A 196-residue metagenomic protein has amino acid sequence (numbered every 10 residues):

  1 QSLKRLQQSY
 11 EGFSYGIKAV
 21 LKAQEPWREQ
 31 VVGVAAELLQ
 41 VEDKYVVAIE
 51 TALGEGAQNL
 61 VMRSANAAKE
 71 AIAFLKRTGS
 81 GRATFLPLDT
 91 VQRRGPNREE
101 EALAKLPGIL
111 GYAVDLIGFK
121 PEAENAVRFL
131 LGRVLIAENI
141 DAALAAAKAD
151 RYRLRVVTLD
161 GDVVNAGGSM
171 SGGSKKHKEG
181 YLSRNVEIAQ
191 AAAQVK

Functional and structural regions predicted by a protein language model:
S2-K196: Hinge-like oligomerization/junction regions that interrupt long coiled-coil arms in large cytoskeletal
